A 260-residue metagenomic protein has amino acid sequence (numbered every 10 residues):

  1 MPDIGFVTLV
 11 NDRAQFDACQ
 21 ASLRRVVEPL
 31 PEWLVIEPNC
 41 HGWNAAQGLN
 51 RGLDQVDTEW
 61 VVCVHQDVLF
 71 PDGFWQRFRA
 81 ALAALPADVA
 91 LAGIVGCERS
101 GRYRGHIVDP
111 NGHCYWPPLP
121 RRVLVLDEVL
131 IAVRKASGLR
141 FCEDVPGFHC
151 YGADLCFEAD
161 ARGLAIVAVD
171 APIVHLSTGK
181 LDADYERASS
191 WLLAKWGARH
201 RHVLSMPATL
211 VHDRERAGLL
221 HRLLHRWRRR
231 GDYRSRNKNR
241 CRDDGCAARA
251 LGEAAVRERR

Functional and structural regions predicted by a protein language model:
D12-V27: Short, well-formed alpha-helical segments that are part of the catalytic scaffolds of diverse glycosyltransferases
C40-Q55: Glycine-rich, basic loop-to-helix element that forms the pyrophosphate-binding segment of sugar-nucleotide handling
V61: Short aromatic/hydrophobic "clamp" motif used to bind/position activated sugar donors
H65-L69: The conserved acidic donor/metal-binding loop of glycosyltransferases
G73-H106: Conserved donor NDP-sugar-binding/catalytic core segment of glycosyltransferases
G105-V129, G138: Short, flexible, basic/aromatic active-site loop/helix in glycosyltransferases
V125-V133, S137, V145-P172: A short, conserved alpha-helix in the catalytic core of glycosyltransferases
V167-K195, A208-V211: Active-site donor/metal-binding and catalytic loop motifs of nucleotide-sugar-dependent glycosylation enzymes
